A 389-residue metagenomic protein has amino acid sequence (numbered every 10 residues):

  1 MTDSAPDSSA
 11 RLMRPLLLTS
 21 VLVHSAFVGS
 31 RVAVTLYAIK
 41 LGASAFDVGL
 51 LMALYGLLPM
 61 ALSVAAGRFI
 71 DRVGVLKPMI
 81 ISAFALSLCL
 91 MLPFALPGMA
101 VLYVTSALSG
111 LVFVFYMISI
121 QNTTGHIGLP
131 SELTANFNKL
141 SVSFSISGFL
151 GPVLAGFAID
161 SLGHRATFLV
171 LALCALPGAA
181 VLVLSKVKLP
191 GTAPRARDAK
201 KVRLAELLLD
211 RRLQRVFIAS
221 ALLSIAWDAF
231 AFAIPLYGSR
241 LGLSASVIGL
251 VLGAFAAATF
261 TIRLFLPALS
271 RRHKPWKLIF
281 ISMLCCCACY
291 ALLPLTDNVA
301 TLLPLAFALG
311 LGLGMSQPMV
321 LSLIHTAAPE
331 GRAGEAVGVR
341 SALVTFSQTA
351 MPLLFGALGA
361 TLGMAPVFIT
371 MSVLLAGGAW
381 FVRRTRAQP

Functional and structural regions predicted by a protein language model:
T2-A10, V187-F217: Juxtamembrane intracellular "pre-TM" segments in multi-pass secondary transporters
D7-G56, Q214-A219, S224-L241, I248: Helix-loop boundary and gating motifs at the non-cytosolic
F27, L108-I120, L309-V320: Core transmembrane helices of Major Facilitator Superfamily
G56-V64, G148-F149, A256-F260, L264 (+1 more regions): Residue-level signature of mid-helix packing/kink "hotspots" within the transmembrane helices of 12-pass Major
L62-G74, I159, I262-K274, G359: Helix-to-loop junctions at the C-terminal end of transmembrane segments in multipass secondary transporters
K77-M91, A172, K277-A291: Structural signature of the two symmetry-related core transmembrane helices
A107-F144: Cytoplasmic helix-loop-helix junction between adjacent transmembrane helices in 12-TM secondary transporters
L173-A193, F381-T385: C-terminal membrane-cytosol helix-exit motif in multi-pass small-molecule transporters
